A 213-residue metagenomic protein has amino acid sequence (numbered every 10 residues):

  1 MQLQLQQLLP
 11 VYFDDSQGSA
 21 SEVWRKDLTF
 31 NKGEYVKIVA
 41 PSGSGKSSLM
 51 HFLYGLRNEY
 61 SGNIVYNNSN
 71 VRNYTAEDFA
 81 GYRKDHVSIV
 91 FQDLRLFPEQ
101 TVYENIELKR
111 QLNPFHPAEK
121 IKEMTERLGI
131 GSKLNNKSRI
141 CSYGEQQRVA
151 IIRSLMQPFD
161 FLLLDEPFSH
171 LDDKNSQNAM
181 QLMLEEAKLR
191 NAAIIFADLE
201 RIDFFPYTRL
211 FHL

Functional and structural regions predicted by a protein language model:
Y54: Helix-to-loop junction immediately C-terminal to a conserved catalytic motif
G62-N73: Conserved ABC transporter NBD signature motif
V71-S88: ABC ATPase NBD coupling module
D93, Q100-L112: Q-loop/switch helix immediately C-terminal to the Walker
A118-K133: Conserved ABC ATPase "signature" region
K137-E145: Conserved ABC ATPase signature
L162-E166: Catalytic Walker B motif of ABC-type/P-loop ATPase nucleotide-binding domains
